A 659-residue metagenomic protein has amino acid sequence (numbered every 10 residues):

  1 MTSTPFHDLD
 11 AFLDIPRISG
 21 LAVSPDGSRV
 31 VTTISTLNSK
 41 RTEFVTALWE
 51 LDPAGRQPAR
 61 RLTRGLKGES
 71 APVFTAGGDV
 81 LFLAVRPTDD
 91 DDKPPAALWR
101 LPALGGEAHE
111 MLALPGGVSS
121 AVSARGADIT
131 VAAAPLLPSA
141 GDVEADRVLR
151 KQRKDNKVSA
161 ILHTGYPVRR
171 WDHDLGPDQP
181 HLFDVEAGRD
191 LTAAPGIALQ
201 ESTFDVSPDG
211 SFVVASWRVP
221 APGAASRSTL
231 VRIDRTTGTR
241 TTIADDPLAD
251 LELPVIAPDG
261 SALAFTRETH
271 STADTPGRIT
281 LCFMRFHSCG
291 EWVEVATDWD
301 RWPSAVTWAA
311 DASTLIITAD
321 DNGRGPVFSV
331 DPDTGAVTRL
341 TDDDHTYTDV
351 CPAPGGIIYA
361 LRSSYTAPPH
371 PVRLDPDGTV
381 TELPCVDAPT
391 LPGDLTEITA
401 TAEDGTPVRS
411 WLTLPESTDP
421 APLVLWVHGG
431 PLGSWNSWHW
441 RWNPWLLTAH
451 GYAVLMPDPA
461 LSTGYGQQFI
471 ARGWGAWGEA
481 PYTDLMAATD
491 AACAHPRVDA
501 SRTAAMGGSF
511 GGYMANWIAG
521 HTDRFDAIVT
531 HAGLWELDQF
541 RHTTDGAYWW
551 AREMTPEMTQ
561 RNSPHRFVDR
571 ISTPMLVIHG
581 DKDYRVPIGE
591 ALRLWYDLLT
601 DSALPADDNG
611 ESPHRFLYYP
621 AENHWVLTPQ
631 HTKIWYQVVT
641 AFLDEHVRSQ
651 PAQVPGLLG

Functional and structural regions predicted by a protein language model:
I15-V30, L66-L81, A108, A113-I129 (+11 more regions): Conserved beta-propeller blade repeats
K40-V45, D89-P95, H173-D178, P222-S228 (+3 more regions): Short, solvent-exposed loop/turn segments at conserved positions within beta-propeller repeat blades
V45-T46, P135-F183, S228, I279-T280 (+3 more regions): Predominantly five- to eight-bladed beta-propeller fold
D52-G55, P102-G106, E186-A187, D234-G238 (+3 more regions): Short loop/turn segments that connect beta-strands within beta-propeller blades
D79-D142: Hydrophobic or amphipathic alpha-helical targeting/insertion segments
V386-H495, D499-S501, G508, F540-H542: Cap/lid segment of the alpha/beta-hydrolase catalytic domain
P459-G659: Active-site-proximal cap/loop segments of hydrolase catalytic domains
